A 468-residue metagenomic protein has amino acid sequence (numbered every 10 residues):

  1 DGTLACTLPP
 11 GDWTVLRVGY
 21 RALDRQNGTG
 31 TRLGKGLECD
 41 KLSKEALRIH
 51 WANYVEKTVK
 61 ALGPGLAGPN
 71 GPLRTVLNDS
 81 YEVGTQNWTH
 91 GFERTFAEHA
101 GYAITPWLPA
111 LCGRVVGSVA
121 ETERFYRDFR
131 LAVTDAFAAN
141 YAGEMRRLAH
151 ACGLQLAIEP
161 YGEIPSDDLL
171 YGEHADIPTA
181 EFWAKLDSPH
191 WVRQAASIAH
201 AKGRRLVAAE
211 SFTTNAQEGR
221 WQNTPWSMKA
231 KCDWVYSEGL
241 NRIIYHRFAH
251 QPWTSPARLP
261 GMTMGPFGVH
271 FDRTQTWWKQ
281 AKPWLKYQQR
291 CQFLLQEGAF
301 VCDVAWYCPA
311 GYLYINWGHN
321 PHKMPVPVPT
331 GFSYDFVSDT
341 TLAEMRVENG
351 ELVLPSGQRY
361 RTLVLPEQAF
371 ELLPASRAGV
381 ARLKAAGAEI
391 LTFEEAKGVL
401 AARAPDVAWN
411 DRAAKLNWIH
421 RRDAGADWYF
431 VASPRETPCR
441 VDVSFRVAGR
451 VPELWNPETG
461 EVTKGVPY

Functional and structural regions predicted by a protein language model:
D1-P72: Mature N-terminal, pre-catalytic/accessory segment of carbohydrate-active enzymes
K57-T75, D79-Y468: Carbohydrate-binding surfaces of carbohydrate-active enzymes
